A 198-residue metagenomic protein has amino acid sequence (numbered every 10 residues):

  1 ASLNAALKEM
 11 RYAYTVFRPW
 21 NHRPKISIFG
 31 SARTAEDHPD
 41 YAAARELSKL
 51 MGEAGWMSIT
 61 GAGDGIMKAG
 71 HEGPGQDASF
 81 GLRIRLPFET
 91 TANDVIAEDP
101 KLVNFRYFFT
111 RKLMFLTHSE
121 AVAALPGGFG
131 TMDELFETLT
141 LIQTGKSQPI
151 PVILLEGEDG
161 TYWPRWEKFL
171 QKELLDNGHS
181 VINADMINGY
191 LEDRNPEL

Functional and structural regions predicted by a protein language model:
A1-I84, T91: Glycine-rich beta-alpha loop segments
I28, G63, F115, A123 (+2 more regions): Buried hydrophobic positions in well-ordered alpha/beta secondary-structure cores of metabolic enzymes
S31, I84, G127, L155-G157: Cofactor-binding loop segments of dinucleotide-utilizing enzymes, especially the Rossmann-like FAD- and NAD(P)+-binding
A44, E137-I142, F169-L174: Short, solvent-exposed amphipathic alpha-helical segments in soluble enzyme and RNA/protein-processing domains
G65-L125: Acidic/glycine-enriched connector segments
L86-T91, T131, D159-W163: Short gly/pro/ser/thr-enriched loop/turn and capping motifs at secondary-structure boundaries
N104-L155: Active-site/ligand-binding-proximal alpha/beta "capping" segment
V152-L198: C-terminal functional extensions of proteins
